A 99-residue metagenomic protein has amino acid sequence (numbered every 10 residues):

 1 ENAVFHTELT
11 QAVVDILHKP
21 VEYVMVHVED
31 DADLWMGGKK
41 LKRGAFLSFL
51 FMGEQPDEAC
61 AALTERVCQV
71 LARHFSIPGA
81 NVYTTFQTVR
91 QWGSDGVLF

Functional and structural regions predicted by a protein language model:
E1-F99: Interaction-mediating elements
